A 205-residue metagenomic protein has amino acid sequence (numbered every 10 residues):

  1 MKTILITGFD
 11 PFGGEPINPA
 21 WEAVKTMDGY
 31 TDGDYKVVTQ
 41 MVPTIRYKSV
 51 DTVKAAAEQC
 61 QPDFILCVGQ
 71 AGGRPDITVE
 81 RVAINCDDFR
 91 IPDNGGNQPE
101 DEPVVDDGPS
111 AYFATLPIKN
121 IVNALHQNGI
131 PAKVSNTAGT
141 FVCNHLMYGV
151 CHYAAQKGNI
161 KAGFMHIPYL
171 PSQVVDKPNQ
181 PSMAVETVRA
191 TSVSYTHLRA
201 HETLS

Functional and structural regions predicted by a protein language model:
M1-A138, H152-Q156, Q180-T191: N-terminal catalytic or cofactor-binding beta/alpha core of small enzyme domains
T7, M165, A200: Single, functionally critical "micro-switch" positions that shape active/binding sites and transmembrane helices
E22, C143-L146: Short secondary-structure boundary/hinge segments and terminal tails
K48-D51, N144-H145, V174: Short, solvent-exposed polar/charged micro-motifs at secondary-structure junctions
P62, P168, A200-H201: Proline-centered helix-kink/hinge sites
G139-C143, P168-Y169: Small/polar glycine-rich anion-binding or flexible loop at a beta-alpha turn
M147-V193: Active-site-adjacent mobile loop/cap segments within catalytic or ligand-binding domains
H197-S205: Single conserved hydrophobic/aromatic residue that forms the stacking wall/gate of nucleotide- or nucleobase-binding
